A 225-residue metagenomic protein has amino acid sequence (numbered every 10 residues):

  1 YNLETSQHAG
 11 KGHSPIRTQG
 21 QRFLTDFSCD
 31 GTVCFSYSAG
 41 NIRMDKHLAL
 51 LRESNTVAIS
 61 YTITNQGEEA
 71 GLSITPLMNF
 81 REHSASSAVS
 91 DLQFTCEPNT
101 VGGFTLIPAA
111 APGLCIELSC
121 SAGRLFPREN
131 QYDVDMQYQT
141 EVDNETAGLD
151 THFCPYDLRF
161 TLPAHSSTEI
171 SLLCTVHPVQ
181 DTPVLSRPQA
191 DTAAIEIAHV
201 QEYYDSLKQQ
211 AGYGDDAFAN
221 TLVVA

Functional and structural regions predicted by a protein language model:
Y1, S38, T62-T64: A generic structural motif
Y1-V33, L114-R128, Q180, H199-S206: An extended acidic
S6-R52, Q131, D135-L149: Extended, loop-rich substrate-binding clefts of extracytoplasmic carbohydrate-active enzymes
N41-R43, R52-A58, G67-E69: Coil-to-beta-strand transition motifs
L48, T62-I63, C174: Hydrophobic beta-strand positions in extracellular immunoglobulin-like domains
T56, Q66-A225: Acidic/polar, glycine-enriched structural segments that form the non-catalytic walls/loops of the carbohydrate-binding
